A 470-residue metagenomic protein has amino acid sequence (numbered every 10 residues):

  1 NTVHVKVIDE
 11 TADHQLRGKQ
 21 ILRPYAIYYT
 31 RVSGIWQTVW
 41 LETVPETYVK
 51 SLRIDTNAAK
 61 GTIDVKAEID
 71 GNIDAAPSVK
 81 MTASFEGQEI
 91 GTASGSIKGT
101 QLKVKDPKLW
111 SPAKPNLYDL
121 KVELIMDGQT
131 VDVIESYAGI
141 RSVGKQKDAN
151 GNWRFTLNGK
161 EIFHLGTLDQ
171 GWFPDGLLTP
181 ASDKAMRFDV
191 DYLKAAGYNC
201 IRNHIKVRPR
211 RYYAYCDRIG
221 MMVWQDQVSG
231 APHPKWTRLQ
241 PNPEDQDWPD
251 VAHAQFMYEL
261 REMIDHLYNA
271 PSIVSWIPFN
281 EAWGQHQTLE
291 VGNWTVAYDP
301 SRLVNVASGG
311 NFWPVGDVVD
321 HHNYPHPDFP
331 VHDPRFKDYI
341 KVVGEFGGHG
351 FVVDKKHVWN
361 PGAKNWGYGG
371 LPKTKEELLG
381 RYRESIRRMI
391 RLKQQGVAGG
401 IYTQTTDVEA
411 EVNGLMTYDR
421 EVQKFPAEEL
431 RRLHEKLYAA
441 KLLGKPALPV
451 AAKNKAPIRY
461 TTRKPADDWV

Functional and structural regions predicted by a protein language model:
N1-Y215, I219-G220, E259, V274-S275 (+4 more regions): Secreted/periplasmic carbohydrate-active enzymes, especially glycoside hydrolases
F188-L193, C200-L433: Substrate-binding/catalytic cleft of secreted carbohydrate-active enzymes, primarily glycoside hydrolases
